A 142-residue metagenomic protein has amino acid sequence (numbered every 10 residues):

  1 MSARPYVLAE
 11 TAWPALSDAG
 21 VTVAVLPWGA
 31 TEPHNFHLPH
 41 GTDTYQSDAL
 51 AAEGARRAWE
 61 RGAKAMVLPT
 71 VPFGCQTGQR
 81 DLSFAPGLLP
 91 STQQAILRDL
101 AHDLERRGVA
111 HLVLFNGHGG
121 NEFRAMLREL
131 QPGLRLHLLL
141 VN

Functional and structural regions predicted by a protein language model:
M1-L38: Active-site and ligand/interface coordination hotspots across diverse enzymes and nucleic-acid-associated assemblies
R4, T70-N142: Active-site histidine-anchored catalytic micro-motif
D18-W28, A63-C75: Short coil-to-beta-strand
A30-H40, G78-A85: Glycine-/proline-rich flexible loop or hinge segments
D43-R56: Short catalytic helix/loop segments, enriched in acidic residues and glycine and frequently bearing histidine
R57-A63, P132-H137: Short helix-capping segments at alpha-helix termini
